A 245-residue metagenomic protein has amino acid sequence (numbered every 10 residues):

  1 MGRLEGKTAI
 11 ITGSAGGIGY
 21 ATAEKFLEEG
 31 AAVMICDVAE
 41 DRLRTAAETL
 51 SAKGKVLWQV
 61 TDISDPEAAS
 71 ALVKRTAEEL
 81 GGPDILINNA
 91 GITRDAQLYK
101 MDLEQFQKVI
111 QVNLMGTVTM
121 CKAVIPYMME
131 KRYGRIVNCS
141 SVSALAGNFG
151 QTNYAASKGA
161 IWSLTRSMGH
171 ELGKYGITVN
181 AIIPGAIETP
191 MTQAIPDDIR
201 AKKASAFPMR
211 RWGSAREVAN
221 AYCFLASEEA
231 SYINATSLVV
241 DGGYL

Functional and structural regions predicted by a protein language model:
E5-V33: Canonical Rossmann dinucleotide-binding motif of NAD(H)/NADP(H)-dependent dehydrogenases/reductases, specifically
E40-D41, V60-A71, L103, R216-E217: The beta1-alpha1 cofactor-binding region of Rossmann-like NAD(H)/NADP(H)-dependent oxidoreductases
Q97-L98, D102-I110, T192, I199 (+1 more regions): Substrate-binding pocket helix/loop in short-chain dehydrogenase/reductase
V118, Y133, R211-V240: C-terminal substrate-recognition "lid" of short-chain dehydrogenase/reductases
C121, S157, T165: Active-site helix of classical SDR
P126, H170-K174, S231: Alpha-helical segment proximal to the catalytic Tyr-Lys
S141: Residue(s) in the substrate-gating loop at a strand-loop-helix junction that position the organic substrate next
